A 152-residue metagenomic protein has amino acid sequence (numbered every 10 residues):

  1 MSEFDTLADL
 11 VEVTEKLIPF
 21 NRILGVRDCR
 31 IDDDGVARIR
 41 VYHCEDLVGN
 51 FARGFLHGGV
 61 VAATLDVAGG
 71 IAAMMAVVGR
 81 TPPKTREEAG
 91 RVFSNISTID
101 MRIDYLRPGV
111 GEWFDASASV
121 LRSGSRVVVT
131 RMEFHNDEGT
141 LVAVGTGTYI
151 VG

Functional and structural regions predicted by a protein language model:
M1-G152: Terminal targeting signals and extreme-terminal segments of soluble enzymes
